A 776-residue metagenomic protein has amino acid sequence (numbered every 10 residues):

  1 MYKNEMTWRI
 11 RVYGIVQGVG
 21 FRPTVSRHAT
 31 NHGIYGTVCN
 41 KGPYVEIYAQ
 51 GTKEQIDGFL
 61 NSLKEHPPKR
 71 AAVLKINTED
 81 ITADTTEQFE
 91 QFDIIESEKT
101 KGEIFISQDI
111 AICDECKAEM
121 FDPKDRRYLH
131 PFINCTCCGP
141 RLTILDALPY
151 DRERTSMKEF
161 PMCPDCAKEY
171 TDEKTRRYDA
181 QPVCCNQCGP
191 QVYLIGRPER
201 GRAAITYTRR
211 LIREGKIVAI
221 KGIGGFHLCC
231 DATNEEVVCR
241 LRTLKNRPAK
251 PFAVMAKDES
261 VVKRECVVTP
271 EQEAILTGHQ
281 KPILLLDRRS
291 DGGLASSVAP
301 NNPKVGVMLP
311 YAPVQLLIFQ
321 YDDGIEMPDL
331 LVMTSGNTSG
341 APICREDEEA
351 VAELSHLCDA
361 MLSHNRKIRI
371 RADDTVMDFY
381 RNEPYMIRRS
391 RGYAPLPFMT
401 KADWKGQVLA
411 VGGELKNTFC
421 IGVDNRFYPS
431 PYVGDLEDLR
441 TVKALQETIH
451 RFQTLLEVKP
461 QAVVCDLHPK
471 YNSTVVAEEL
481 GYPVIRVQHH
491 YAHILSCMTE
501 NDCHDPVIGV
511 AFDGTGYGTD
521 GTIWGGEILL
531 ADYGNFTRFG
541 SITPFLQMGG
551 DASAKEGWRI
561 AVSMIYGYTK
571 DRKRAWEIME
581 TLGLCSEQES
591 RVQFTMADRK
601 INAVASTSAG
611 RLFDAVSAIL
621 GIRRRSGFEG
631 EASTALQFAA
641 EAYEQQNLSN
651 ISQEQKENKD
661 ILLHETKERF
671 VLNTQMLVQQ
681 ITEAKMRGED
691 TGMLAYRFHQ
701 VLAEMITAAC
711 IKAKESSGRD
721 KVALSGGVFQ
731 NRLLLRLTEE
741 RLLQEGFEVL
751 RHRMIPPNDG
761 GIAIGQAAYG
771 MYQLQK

Functional and structural regions predicted by a protein language model:
M1-P182, N186, Y193: Intrinsically disordered, low-complexity, mixed-charge
H66, E169, D323, M327-A402 (+2 more regions): Internal gly/pro-rich beta-alpha loop/helix module that stabilizes soluble enzyme cofactors or their anionic handles
D80, C163, G225-R288: A phosphate-binding glycine/aspartate-rich beta-alpha loop in the early core of alpha/beta enzymes
P182, G189-P190, G413-R451, S563-D720 (+1 more regions): A contiguous, well-structured pocket-lining segment that forms one wall/lid of small-molecule binding clefts in soluble
A219, E457-P469, S717-V728: Short glycine-rich phosphate-binding loop at a beta-alpha junction
K263-V268, L317, I343-E348, D374-T375 (+2 more regions): Conserved phosphate-binding catalytic cores of ATP/NTP-utilizing and phosphoryl-transfer enzymes
D466, G481-H493, D720-A723, R732 (+1 more regions): Conserved phosphate-binding/catalytic loops in two-lobed NTP-binding clefts
Y491-F512, G516-G518, G557-Y566, L750-K776: Glycine-rich phosphate-binding/hydrolytic loop that grips phosphoryl groups
